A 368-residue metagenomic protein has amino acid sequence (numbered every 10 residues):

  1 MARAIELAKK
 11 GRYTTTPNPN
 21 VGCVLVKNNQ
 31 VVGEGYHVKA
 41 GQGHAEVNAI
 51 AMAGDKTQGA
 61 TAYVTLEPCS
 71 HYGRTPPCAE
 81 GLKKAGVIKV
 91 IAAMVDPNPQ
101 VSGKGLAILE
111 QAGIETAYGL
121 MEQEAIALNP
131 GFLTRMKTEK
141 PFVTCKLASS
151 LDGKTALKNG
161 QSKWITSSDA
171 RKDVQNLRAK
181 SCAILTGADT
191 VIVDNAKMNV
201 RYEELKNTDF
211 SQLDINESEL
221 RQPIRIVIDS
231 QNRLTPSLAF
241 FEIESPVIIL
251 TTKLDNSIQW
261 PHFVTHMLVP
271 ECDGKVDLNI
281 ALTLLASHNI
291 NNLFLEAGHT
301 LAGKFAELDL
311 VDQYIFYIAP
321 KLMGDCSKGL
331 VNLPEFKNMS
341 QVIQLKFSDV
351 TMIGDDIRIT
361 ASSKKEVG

Functional and structural regions predicted by a protein language model:
M1-T16, R135: Short, basic/aromatic recognition patches
A4, G22, C69, L109 (+7 more regions): Residue-level signal for inorganic ion chemistry
N20-N29, L147-A148, I359: Short beta-strand scaffold segments in enzyme catalytic cores
L25-E124, K253, A306: Zn2+-dependent cytidine deaminase-like catalytic core
P97-Q100, E124, I192, R233-T235 (+2 more regions): Short gly/pro/ser/thr-enriched loop/turn and capping motifs at secondary-structure boundaries
T134, T144-L151, T155-N291, T300-G303: Active-site ligand-binding patch in enzyme domains
E307-L345: Flexible, gly/pro- and Lys/Arg-enriched active-site loops
P334-G368: Conserved histidine-centered catalytic loops in small-molecule metabolism enzymes
